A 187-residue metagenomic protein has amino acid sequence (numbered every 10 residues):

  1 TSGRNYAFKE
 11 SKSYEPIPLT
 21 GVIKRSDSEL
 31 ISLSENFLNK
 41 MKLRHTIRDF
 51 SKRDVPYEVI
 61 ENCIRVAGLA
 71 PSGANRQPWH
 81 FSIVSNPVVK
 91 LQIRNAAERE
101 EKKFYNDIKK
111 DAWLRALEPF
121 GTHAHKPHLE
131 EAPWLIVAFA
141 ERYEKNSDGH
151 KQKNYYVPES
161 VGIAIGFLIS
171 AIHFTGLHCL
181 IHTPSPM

Functional and structural regions predicted by a protein language model:
T1-N62, Q92-N95, K103-N106: N-terminal accessory segments that position/regulate proteins before the catalytic core
E10, H80-G162: Glycine/small-residue-rich phosphate/adenosyl-binding loop
R44, C63-G68, I136, R142-M187: Small-aliphatic-rich amphipathic alpha-helix that forms the alpha element of a beta-alpha
D49-S51, H80, H178-H182: Short catalytic-loop micro-motif centered on adjacent basic/acidic residues
R53, S82, N86, P184-P186: Short beta->alpha junction loops/turns
G68-N75: Glycine-rich phosphate/pyrophosphate-binding beta-alpha loops
R76-Q77, L129-A132, I172-T175: Short gly/pro-enriched beta-turn/loop segments at secondary-structure junctions
